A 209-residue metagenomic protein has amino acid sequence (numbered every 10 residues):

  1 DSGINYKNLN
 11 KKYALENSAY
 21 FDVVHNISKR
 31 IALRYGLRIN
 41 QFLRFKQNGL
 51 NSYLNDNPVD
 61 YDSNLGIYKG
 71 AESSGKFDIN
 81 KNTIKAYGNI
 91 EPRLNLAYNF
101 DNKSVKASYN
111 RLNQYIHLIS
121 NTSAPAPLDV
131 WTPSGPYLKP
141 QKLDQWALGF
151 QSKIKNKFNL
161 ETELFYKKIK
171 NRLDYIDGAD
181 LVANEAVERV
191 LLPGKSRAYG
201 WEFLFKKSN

Functional and structural regions predicted by a protein language model:
D1-N5, G49: Surface-exposed, low-complexity loop segments enriched in small/polar and acidic residues
S2-G3, A124-T132, D180-E185: Short glycine/proline- and charge-enriched loop/turn segments that cap or connect secondary-structure elements
I4-Y6, K76-I79, A186: A short, structure-level motif marking secondary-structure boundaries and short turns
N8, K12, E16, P133-K139 (+2 more regions): Outer membrane beta-barrel strand-and-loop segments of large Gram-negative receptors, especially TonB-dependent
N10-K168: Structural signature of Gram-negative outer-membrane beta-barrels, strongest in the C-terminal barrel of TonB-dependent
